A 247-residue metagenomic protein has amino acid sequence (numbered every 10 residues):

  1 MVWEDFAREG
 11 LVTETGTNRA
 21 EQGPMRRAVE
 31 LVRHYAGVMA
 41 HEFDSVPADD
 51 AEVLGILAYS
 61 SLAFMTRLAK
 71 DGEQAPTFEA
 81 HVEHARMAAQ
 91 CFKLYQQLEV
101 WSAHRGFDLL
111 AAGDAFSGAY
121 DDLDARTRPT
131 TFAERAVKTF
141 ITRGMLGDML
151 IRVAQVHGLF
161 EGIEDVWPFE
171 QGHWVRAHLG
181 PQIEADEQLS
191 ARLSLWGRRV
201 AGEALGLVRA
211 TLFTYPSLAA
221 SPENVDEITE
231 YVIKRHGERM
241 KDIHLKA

Functional and structural regions predicted by a protein language model:
M1-S45, H244-A247: Actinobacteria-biased recognition of intrinsically disordered, low-complexity terminal regions
W3-M25, M87-F116: Conserved alpha-helical segments that form or flank metal/cofactor-binding pockets of metalloenzymes
D5-A7, G16, L189-A247: Extended, helix-rich structural scaffolds rather than catalytic motifs
E14-T17, E21, Y35-G55, A115-T139: Acidic/His metal-coordination segments adjacent to aromatic residues that form catalytic metal sites in metalloenzymes
D50-I56, P76-K93, R135, G158-L179 (+1 more regions): Alpha-helical scaffold segments that form or flank carboxylate-/histidine-based iron centers
S61, R135-L150, I233-H244: Extended alpha-helical coiled-coil scaffold domains characteristic of the BAR superfamily
F64-A85, R143-L159: Helix-loop segments that flank and shape redox-cofactor active sites
L110-H178: Active-site-proximal alpha-helical scaffolds that flank and shape metal-associated catalytic sites
